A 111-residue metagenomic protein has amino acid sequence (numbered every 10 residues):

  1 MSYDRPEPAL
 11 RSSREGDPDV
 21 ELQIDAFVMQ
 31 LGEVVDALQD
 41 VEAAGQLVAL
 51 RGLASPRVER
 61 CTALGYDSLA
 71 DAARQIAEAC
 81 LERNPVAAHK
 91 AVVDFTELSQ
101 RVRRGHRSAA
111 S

Functional and structural regions predicted by a protein language model:
M1-S111: Two-component system phosphorelay core
